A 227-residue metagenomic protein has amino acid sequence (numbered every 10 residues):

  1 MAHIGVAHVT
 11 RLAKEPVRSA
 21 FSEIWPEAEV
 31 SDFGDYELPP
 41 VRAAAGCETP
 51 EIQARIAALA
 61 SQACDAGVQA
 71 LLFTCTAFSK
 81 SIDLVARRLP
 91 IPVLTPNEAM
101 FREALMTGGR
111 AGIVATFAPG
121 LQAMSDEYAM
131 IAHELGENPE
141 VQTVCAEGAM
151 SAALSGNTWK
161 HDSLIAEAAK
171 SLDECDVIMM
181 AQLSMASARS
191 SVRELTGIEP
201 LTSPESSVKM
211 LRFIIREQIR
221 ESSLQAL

Functional and structural regions predicted by a protein language model:
M1-L227: Non-catalytic structural scaffold of enzyme domains
